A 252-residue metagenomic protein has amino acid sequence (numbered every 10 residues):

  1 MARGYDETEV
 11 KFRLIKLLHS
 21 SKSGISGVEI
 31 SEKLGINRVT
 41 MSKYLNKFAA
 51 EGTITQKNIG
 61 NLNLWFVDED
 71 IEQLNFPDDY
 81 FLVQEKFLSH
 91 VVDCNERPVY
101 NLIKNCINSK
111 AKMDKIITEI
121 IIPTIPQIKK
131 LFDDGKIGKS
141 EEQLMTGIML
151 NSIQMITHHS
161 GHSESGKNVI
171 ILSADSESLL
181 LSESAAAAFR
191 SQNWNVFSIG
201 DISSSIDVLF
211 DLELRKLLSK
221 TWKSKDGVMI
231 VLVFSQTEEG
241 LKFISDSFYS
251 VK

Functional and structural regions predicted by a protein language model:
M1-I15, P77-D78: Short alpha-helical segments that sit at the start of domains
V10, G24-S26: Residues that mark the N-terminal boundary/hinge immediately upstream of a DNA-recognition element
L18-S23: Short helix-capping/hinge SLiMs at alpha-helix to coil transitions
E29-S31: A short acidic, leucine-rich amphipathic alpha-helix
L34, L64, S204-I206: Short secondary-structure capping/turn micro-motifs that flank functional sites
I36-S160: Long amphipathic alpha-helical segments
G135-G138, N151-K252: C-terminal regulatory/effector modules of DNA-binding transcriptional regulators
